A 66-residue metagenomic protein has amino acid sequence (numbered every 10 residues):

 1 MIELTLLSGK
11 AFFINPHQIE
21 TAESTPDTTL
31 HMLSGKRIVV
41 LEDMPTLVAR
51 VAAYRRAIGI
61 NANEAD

Functional and structural regions predicted by a protein language model:
M1-F13, H17-D66: Eukaryotic intrinsically disordered, low-complexity regulatory linkers and tails enriched in Ser/Thr/Pro
